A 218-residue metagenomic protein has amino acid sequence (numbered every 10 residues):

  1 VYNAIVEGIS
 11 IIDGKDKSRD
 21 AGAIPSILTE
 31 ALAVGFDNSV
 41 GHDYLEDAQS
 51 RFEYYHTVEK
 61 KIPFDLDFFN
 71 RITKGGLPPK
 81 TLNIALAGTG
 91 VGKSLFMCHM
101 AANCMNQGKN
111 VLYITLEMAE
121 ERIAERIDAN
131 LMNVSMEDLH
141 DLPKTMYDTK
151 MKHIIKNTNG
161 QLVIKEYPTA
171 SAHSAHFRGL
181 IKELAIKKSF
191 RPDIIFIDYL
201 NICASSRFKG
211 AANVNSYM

Functional and structural regions predicted by a protein language model:
V1-Y55, V91: Short, small/acidic-rich helices and loops at N termini and domain boundaries of DNA replication/processing enzymes
L45-I72: N-terminal pre-Walker A segment at the start of P-loop NTPase domains
T73, N103, K109-R191, S205: Cytosolic-facing regulatory segments adjacent to core modules
T73-K80: Phosphate-binding P-loop
N83-A85, L112: Short hydrophobic/aromatic beta-strand immediately N-terminal to the Walker A/P-loop
G88: P-loop (Walker A) phosphate-binding loop of NTP-binding proteins
F96, M100: Hydrophobic positions on the alpha1 helix immediately C-terminal to the Walker A/P-loop
P192-M218: Helical hairpin unit composed of two closely spaced alpha helices linked by a short loop
